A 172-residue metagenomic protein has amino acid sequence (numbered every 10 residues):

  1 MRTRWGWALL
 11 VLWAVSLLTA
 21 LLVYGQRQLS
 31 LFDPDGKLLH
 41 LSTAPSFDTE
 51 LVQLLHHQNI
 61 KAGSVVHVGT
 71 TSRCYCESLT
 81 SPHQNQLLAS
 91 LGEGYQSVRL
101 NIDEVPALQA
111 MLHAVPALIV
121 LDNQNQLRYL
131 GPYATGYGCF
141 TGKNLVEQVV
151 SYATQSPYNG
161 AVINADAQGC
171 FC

Functional and structural regions predicted by a protein language model:
R2-R27: Hydrophobic membrane-insertion alpha-helices, especially the h-region of bacterial N-terminal signal peptides
P34-V52: Short extracytoplasmic/periplasmic juxtamembrane "stem" segments immediately C-terminal to an N-terminal membrane anchor
Q53-Y75, V149: Short active-site neighborhood of thiol/selenol oxidoreductases, capturing the structured segment around
V68-T70, G92-P106: Thiol-based oxidoreductase modules, predominantly thioredoxin-like and allied folds used for disulfide exchange
C74-L91: Typically the conserved alpha-helix immediately C-terminal to a functionally engaged Cys/Sec in thioredoxin-like
S81-P82, A107, V115: Membrane-embedded segments
A114-A134: A short, hydrophobic beta-strand/beta-hairpin element that forms part of a small beta-sheet core
A134-C172: Thiol-/selenol-based redox modules, centered on thioredoxin-like and closely related oxidoreductase domains
